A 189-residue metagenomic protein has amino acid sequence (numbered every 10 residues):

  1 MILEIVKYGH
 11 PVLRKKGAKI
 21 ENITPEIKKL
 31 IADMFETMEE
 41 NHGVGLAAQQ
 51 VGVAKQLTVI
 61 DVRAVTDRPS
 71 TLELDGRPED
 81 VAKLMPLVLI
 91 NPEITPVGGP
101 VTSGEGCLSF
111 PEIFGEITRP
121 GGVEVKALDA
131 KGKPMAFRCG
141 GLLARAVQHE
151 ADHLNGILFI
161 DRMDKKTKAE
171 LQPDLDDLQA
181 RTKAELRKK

Functional and structural regions predicted by a protein language model:
M1-Q148, H153-K189: Active-site rim/adjacent substrate-binding subdomains
